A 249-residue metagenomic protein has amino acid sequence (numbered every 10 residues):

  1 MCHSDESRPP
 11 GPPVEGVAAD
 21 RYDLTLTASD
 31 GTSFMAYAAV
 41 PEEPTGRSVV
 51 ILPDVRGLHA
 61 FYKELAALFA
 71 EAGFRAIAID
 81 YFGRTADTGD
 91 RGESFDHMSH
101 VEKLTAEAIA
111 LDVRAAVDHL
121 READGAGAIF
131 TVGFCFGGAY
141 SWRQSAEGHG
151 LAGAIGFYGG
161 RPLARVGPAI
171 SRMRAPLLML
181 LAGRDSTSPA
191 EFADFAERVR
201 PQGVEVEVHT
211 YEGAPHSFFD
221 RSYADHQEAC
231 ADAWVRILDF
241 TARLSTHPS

Functional and structural regions predicted by a protein language model:
M1-S249: N-terminal cap/leader regions of alpha/beta-hydrolase-fold enzymes, predominantly small-molecule hydrolases
